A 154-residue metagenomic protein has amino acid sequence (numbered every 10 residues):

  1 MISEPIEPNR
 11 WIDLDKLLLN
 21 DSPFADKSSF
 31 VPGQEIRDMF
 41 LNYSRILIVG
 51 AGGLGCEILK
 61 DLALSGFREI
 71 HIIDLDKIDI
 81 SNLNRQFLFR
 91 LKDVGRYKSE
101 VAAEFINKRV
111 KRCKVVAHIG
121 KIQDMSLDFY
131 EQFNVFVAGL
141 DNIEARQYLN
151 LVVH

Functional and structural regions predicted by a protein language model:
M1-H154: Adenine nucleotide-associated cytosolic modules
